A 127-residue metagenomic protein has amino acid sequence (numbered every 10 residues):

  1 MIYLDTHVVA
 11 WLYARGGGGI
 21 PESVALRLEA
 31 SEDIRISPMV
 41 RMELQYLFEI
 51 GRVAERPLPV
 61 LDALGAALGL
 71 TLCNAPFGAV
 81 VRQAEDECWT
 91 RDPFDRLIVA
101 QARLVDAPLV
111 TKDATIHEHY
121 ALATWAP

Functional and structural regions predicted by a protein language model:
M1-I36, E49-A63, V105, A114-H119 (+1 more regions): Short, well-structured N-terminal submotif of metal-dependent ribonuclease cores
W11, E43-L47, V81-E85: A short acidic, helix-capping loop that chelates divalent metal ions and anchors anionic groups
P21, R41, L58-L61, V81 (+1 more regions): A general structural signal for well-ordered alpha-helical segments in protein cores
I36-M39, L97: Aromatic- and histidine-enriched alpha-helix N-cap/loop-to-helix transition segments that scaffold the rims
F48-E49, E85-E87, L122-T124: Short secondary-structure transition/capping segments
R56, A67-T115: Active-site neighborhoods of divalent-metal-dependent phosphate/nucleic-acid chemistry enzymes
